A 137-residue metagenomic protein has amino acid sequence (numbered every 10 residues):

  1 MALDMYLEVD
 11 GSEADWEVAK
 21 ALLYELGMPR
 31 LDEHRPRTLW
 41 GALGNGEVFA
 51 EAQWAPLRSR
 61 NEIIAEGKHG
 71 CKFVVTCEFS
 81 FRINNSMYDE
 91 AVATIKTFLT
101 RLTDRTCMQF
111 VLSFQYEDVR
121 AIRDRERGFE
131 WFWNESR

Functional and structural regions predicted by a protein language model:
M1-R35: Short, extreme N-terminal segment that most often corresponds to the first beta-strand
M5-Y6, R30, L43-G44, A121-R123: Alpha-helical interaction segments
V9, E33, E47, D124-E126: Intrinsically disordered, low-complexity regions enriched in Ser/Pro/Gly/Gln/His and often acidic
W16-V18, R37, V75, I83: Aromatic-enriched hydrophobic runs in primary sequence
K20, G27-E66: Structured domain cores in non-transmembrane regions
F49-R137: Charged interaction segments
